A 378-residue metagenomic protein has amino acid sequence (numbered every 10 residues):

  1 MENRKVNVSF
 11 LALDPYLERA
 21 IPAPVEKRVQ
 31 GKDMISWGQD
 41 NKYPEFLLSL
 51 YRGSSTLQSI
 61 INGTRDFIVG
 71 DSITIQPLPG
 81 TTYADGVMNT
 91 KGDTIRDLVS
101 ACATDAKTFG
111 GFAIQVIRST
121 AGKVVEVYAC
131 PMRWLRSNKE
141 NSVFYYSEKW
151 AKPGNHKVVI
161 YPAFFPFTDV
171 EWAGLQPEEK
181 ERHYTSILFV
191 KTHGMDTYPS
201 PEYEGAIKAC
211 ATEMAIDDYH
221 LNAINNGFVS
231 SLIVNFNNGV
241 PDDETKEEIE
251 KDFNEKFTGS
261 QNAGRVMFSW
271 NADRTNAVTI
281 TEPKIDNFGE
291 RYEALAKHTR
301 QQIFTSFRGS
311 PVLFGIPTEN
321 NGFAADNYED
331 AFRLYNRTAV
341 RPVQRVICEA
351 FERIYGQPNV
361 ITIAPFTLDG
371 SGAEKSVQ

Functional and structural regions predicted by a protein language model:
E2-N271, V377: Structured, contiguous alpha/beta core segments that scaffold functional sites
S186-A350, N359-D369, E374: A contiguous, surface-oriented mixed alpha/beta subdomain in the mid-to-C-terminal portion of proteins that forms
